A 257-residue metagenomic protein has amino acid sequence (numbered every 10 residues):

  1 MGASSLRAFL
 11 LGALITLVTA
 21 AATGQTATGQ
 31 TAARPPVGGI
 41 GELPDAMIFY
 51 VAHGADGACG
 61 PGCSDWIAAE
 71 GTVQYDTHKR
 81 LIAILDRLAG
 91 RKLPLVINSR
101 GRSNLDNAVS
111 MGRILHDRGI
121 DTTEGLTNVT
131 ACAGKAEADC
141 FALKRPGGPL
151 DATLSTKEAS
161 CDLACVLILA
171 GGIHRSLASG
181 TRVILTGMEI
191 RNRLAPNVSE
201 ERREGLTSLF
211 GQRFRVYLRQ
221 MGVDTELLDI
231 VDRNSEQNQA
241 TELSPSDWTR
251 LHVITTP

Functional and structural regions predicted by a protein language model:
M1, T19, S199-E200: Short, intrinsically disordered, low-complexity segments enriched in Ser/Thr and Pro
M1-L10: Bacterial N-terminal signal peptides that target proteins for export
F9-A20: Bacterial N-terminal signal peptides
A20-R34, P257: Boundary at the C-terminal end of the N-terminal hydrophobic targeting segment
R34-P44: N-terminal secretory targeting and juxtamembrane "stalk" segments of secreted and cell-surface proteins
P44-G187: Cleft-lining beta-strand/loop regions that shape enzyme active-site pockets
P94, P146-T153, R182-P257: Charged, glycine-interspersed solvent-exposed loop segments at helix/strand-loop junctions that cap or gate access
